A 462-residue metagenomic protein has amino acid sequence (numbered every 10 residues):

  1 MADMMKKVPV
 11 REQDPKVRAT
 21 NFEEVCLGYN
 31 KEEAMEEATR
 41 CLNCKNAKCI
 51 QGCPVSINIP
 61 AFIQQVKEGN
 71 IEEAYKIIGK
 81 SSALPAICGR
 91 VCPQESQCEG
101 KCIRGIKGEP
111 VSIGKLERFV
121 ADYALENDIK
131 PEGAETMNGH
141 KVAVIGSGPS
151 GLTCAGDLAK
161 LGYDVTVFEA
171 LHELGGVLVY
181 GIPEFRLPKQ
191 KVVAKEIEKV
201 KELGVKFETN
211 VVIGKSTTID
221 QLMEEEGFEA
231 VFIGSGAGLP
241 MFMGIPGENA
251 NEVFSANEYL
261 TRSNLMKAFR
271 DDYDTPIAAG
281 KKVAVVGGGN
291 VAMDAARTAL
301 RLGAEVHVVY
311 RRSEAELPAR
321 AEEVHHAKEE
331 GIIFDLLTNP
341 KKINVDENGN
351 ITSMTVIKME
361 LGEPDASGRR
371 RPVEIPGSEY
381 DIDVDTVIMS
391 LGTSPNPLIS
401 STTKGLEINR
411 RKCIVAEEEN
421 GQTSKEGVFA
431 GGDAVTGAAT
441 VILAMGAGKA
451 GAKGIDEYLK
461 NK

Functional and structural regions predicted by a protein language model:
R18-E36, N58-R90, K107-E135, S263-N264: Ferredoxin-type iron-sulfur electron-transfer modules in oxidoreductases and energy-metabolism complexes
N43-E68, I87-V120, T166, E173 (+1 more regions): Iron-sulfur cluster-binding cysteine motifs and their immediate structural context in ferredoxin-like electron-transfer
E73, T136-M137, K141-I145, I197-I245 (+4 more regions): Feature captures the FAD/FMN-dependent oxidoreductase FAD-binding
V120-T136, V193-K215, P240-L302, N409-E419 (+1 more regions): Glycine-rich dinucleotide-binding loop and its adjacent helix/turn
H140-T166, A292-L300: N-terminal Rossmann-like FAD-binding beta1-loop-alpha1 element of flavoenzymes
D164-V167, L171-E202, F207-E208, A296-K342: Rossmann-like dinucleotide-binding cores of NAD(P)H-dependent redox enzymes
N249-G280, P364-A438: FAD-site-proximal beta/loop scaffold in flavoenzymes
A295, A434-N461: A conserved FAD-binding loop/helix module that cradles the flavin
